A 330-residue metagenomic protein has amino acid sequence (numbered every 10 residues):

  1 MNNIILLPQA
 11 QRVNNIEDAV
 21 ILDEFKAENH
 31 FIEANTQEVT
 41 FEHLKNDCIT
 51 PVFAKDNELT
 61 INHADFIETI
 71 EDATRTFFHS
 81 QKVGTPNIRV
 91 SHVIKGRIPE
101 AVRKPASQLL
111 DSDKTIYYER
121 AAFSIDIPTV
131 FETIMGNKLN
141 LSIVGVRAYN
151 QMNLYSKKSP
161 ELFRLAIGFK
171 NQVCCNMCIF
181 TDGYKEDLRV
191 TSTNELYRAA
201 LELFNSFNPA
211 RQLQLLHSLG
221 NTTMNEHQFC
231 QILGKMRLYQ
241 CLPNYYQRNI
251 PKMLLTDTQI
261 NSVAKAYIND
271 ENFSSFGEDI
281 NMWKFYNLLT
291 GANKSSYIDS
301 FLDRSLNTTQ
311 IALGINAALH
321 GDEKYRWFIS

Functional and structural regions predicted by a protein language model:
M1-E71, F77-K82, P86-V90: Feature for intrinsically disordered/low-complexity regulatory segments and propeptides
M1-F25, P105-S330: Intrinsically disordered, low-complexity regions enriched in serine/threonine
T76-T115, E119-A122: A short acidic/basic microdomain associated with nuclease active sites
